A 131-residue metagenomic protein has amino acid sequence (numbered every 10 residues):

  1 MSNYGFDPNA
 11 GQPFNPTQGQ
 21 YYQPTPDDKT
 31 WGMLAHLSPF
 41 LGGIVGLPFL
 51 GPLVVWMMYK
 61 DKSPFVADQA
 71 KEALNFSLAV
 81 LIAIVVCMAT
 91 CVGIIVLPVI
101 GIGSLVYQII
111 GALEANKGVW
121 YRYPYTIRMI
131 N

Functional and structural regions predicted by a protein language model:
M1-K29, R128-N131: Low-complexity, intrinsically disordered extramembrane tails and loops of integral membrane proteins
S2-N3, G46-M58, N131: Hydrophobic, membrane-facing alpha-helical anchors
Y21, T30, L34-S38, K62-A73: Membrane interfacial helix-start motif at the N-side
T25-D28, I44, P48, K60-P64: Residues at secondary-structure transition points
M33-P52, N75-Q108: Hydrophobic alpha-helical transmembrane segments in multi-pass membrane proteins
W56-K60, M88, V92, I109-N116: Transmembrane helix-loop junctions and nearby membrane-interface residues
Y59-L81, L113-Y123: Amphipathic, cytosolic membrane-interfacial segments at TM-TM junctions
L105-N131: Cytosol/matrix-facing juxtamembrane amphipathic, basic-hydrophobic segments adjacent to a transmembrane helix
